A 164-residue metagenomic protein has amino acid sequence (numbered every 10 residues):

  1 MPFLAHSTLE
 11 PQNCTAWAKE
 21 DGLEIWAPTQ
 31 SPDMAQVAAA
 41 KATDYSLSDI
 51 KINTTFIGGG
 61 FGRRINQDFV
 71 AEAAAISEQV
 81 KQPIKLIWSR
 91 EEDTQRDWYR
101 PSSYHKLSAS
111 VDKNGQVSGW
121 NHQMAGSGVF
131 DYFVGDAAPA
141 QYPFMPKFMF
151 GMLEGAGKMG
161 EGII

Functional and structural regions predicted by a protein language model:
M1-I164: Structural alpha/beta core scaffold segments of enzyme domains
